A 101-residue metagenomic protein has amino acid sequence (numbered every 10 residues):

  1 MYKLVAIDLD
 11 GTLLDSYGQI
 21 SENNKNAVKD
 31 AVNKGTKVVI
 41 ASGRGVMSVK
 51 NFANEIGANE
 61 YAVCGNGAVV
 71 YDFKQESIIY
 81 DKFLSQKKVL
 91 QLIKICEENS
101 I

Functional and structural regions predicted by a protein language model:
M1-Y2, N99: Conserved Lys-Pro-Asp/Glu-containing loop-to-beta segment of HAD-superfamily phosphomonoesterases, centered on
K3-G18, L92: Asp-based phosphoryl-transfer active-site loop
E22-I101: Active-site phosphate-binding/coordination module
